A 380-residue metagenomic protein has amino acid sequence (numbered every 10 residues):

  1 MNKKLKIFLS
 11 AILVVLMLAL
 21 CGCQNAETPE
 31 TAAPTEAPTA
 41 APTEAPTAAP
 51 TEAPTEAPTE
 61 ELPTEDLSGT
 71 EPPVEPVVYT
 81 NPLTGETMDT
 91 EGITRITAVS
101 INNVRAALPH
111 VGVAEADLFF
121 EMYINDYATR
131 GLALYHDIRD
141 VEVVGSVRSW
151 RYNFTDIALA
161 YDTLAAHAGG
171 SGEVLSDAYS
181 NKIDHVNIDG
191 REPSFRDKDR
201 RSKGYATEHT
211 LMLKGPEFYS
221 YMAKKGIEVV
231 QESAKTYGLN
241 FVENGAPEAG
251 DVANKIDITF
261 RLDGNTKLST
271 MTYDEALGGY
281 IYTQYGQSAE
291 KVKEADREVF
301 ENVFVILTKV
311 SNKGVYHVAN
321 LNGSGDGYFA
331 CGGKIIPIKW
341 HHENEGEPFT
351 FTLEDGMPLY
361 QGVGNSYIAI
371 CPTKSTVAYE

Functional and structural regions predicted by a protein language model:
M1-I12: Bacterial N-terminal signal peptides that target proteins for export
A19-G22: C-terminal motif of bacterial Sec signal peptides marking the signal peptidase cleavage site
Q24-A26: Bacterial signal peptide processing site
P29-T70: Intrinsically disordered, low-complexity serine/threonine-rich repeat tracts
L67-F120, N125-E380: A surface/extracellular/periplasmic glyco- and lipid-processing/surface-interacting theme
